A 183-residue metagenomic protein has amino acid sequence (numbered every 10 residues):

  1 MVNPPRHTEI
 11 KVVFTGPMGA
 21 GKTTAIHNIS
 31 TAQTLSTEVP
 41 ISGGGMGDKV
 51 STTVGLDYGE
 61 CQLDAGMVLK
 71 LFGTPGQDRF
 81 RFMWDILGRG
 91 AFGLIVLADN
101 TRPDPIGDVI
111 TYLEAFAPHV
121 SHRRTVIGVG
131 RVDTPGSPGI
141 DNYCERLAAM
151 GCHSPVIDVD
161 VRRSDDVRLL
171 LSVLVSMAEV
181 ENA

Functional and structural regions predicted by a protein language model:
M1-V50, Q62: Conserved G1/Walker A P-loop phosphate-binding module
P5, T53, Q62-A65, D85-G90 (+1 more regions): Conserved catalytic network of the ASCE P-loop NTPase/AAA+ motor domain
T15, T74-G76, D160-V161: A short hydrophobic beta-strand->loop->alpha-helix junction that borders the nucleotide-binding pocket of P-loop NTPases
I41-R79: Switch I (G2) and immediately adjacent beta-strands of P-loop GTPase domains
R79-R102, F116-V120: Inter-motif core of Ras-like GTPase G domains
A98-H153: Conserved C-terminal guanine-recognition region of P-loop GTPase G domains, centered on the G4
D133-A183: Canonical P-loop GTPase G-domain recognition
